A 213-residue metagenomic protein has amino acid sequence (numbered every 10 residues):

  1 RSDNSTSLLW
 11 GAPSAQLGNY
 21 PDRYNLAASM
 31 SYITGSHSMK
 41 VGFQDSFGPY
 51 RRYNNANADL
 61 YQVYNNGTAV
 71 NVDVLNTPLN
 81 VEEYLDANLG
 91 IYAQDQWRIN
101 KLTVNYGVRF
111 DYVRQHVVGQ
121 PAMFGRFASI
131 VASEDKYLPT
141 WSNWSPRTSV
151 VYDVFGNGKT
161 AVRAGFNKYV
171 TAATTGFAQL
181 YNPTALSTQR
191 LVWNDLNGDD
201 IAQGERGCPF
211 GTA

Functional and structural regions predicted by a protein language model:
R1-Q94, A128-V131: Replace "related TpsB outer-membrane translocases also match" with "some related outer-membrane beta-barrels such as
N25-A27, N88-Y92, Q96, N105 (+2 more regions): Membrane-embedded beta-strand positions in outer-membrane beta-barrel channels/transporters
S31-T34, D45, Q96-I99, F110 (+2 more regions): Residue-level signature of outer-membrane beta-barrel architecture
G35-M39, N100-V104, G158-V162: Outer-envelope beta-barrel architecture signal
V41, P49, R114-H116, G158 (+1 more regions): Activation segment
V41-F47, Y106-Y112, A164-K168, Q179: Transmembrane beta-barrel strands of outer-membrane/channel proteins
A93-P121: A generic structured-segment signal
G119-S145, S149-A213: Solvent-exposed loop/turn elements at secondary-structure boundaries
